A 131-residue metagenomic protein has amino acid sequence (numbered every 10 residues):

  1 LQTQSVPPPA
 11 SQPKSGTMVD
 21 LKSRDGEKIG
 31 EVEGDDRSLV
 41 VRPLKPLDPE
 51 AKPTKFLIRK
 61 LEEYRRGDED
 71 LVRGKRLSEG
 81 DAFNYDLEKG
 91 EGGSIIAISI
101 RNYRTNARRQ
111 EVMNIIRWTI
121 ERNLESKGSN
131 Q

Functional and structural regions predicted by a protein language model:
L1-I29: Charge-rich, low-complexity N-terminal segments
K22-Q131: Long mid-to-C-terminal scaffolding/interaction modules that assemble large complexes
